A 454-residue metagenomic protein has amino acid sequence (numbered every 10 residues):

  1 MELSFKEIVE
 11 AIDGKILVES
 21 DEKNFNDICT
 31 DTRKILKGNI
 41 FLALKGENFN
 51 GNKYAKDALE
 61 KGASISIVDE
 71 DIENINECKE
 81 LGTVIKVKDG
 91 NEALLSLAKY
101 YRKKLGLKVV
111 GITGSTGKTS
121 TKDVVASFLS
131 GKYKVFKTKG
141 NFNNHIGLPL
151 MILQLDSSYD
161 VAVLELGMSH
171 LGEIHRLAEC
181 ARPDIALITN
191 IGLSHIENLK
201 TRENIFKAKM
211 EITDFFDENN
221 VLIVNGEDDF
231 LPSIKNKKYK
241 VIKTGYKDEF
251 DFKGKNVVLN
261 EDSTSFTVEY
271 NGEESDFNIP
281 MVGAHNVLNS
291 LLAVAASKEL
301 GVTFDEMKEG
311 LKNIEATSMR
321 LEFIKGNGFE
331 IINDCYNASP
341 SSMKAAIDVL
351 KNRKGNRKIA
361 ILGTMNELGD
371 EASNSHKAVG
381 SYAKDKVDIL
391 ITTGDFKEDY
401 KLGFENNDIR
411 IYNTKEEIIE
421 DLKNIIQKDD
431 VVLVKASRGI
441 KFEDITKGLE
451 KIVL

Functional and structural regions predicted by a protein language model:
M1-S96, V282, N352-R353, S381-D385 (+3 more regions): N-terminal leader/targeting and accessory segments in enzymes
V9-E10, N91-V221, G226, F230-K240 (+3 more regions): Phosphate-binding loop of NTP-binding sites
A11, I72-C78, L187-I331, G355-N356 (+4 more regions): Acidic, Mg2+-coordinating active-site environments of NTP-dependent enzymes
N48, T317, C335, S339-N407 (+1 more regions): Active-site beta-alpha connecting loops in nucleotide-dependent enzymes
A55, I174, K209, I347 (+1 more regions): Generic hydrophobic/aromatic pocket-lining and core-packing "Φ" positions
I112, S318-R320, G439, E443-I445: ATP-dependent carboxylate/acyl-activation modules
I419-I425: Short amphipathic alpha-helix with an adjacent loop that forms part of the alpha/beta core around
